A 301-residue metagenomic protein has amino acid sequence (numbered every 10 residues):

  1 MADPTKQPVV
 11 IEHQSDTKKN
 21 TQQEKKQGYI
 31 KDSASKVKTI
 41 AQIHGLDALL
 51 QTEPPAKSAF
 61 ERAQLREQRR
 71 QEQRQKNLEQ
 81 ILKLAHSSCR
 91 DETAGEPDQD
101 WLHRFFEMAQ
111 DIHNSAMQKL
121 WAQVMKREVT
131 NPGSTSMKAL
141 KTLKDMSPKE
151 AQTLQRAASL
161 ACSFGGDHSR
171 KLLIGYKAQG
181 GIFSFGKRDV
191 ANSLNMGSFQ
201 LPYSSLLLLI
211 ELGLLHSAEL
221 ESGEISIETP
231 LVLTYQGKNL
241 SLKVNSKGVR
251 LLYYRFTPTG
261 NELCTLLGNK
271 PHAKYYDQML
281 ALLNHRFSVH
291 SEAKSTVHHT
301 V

Functional and structural regions predicted by a protein language model:
D3, N20-L140: Eukaryotic partner-binding/assembly regions in large regulatory complexes
D3-A41, D47-L49, E53, H272-V301: Extended, compositionally biased alpha-helical segments that mediate assembly or anchoring
I11-H13, A48, G175, G181 (+2 more regions): Intrinsically disordered, low-complexity segments used for protein-protein interactions
L65, Q75, A151, G166-R170 (+3 more regions): Short, surface-exposed, charge-dense and proline/glycine-enriched linear segments
E107-G197, L212: Core of folded catalytic or high-affinity ligand/protein-binding domains in predominantly eukaryotic proteins
S193-E228, L233: Short amphipathic alpha-helical interaction segments
E224-A281: Short, amphipathic alpha-helical interaction segments positioned at domain boundaries
